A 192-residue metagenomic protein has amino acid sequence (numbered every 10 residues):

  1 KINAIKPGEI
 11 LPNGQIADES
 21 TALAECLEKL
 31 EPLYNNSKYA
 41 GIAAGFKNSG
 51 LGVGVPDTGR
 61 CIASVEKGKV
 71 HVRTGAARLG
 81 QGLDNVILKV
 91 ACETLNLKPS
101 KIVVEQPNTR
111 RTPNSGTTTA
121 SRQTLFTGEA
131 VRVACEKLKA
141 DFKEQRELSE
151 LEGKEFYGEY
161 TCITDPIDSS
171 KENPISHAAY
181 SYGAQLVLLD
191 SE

Functional and structural regions predicted by a protein language model:
K1-L95, P107-E192: Cofactor-centric catalytic regions
K98-V103: Short acidic capping loops at alpha-helix termini that bridge into adjacent secondary structure
